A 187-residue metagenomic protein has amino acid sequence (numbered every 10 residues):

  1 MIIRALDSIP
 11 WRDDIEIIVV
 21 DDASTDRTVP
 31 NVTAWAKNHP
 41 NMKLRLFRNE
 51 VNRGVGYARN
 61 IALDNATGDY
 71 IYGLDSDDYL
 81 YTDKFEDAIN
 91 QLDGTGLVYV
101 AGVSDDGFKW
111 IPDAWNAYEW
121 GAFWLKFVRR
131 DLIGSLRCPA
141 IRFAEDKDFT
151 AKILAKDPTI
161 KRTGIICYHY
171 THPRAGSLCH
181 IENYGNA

Functional and structural regions predicted by a protein language model:
L6-D7, V29-P30, N60, G68 (+1 more regions): Short alpha-helix within the catalytic core of nucleotide-sugar-dependent glycosyltransferases
L6-R48: Acidic donor-binding segment of Leloir-type glycosyltransferases
D22, L74-S76: Active-site acidic Asp-centered loop
N49-A66: Glycine-rich, basic loop-to-helix element that forms the pyrophosphate-binding segment of sugar-nucleotide handling
R53, D78-Y79: Acidic metal-phosphate-binding loop of nucleotide-sugar-dependent transferases
I71: Short aromatic/hydrophobic "clamp" motif used to bind/position activated sugar donors
Y79, D83-W110: Conserved donor NDP-sugar-binding/catalytic core segment of glycosyltransferases
I111-G185: Conserved nucleotide-sugar donor-binding catalytic segment
